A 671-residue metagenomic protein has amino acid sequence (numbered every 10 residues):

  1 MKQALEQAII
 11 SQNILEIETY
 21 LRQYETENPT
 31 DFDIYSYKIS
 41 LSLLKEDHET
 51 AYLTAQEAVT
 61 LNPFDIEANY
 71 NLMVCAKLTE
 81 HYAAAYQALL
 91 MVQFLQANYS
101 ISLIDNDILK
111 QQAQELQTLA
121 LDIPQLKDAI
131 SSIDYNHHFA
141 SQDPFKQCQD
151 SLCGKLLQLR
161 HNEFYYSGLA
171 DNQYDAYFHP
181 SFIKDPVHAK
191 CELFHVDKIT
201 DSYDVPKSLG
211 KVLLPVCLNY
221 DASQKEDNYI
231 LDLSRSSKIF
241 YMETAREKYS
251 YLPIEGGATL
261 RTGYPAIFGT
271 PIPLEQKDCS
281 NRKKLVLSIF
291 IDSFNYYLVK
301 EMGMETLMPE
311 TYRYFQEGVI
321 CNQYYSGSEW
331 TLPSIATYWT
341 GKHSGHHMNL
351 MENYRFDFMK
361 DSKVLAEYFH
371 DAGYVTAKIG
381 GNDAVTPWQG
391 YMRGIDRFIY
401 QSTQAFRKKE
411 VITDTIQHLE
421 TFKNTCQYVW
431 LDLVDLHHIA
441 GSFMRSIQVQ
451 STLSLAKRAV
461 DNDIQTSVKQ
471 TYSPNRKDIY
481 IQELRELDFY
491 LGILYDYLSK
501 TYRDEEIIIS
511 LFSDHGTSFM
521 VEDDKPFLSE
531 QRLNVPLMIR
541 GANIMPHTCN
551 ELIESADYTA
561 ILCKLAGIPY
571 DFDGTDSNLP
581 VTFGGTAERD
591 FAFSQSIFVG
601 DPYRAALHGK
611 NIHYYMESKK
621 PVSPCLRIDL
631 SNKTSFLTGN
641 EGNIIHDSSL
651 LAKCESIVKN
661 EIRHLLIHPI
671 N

Functional and structural regions predicted by a protein language model:
Q3-A4, Y37-S40, L78, F94-N671: Catalytic domains that recognize anionic headgroups
Q23-Y24, E57-A58, V92: Canonical positions in the second alpha-helix
